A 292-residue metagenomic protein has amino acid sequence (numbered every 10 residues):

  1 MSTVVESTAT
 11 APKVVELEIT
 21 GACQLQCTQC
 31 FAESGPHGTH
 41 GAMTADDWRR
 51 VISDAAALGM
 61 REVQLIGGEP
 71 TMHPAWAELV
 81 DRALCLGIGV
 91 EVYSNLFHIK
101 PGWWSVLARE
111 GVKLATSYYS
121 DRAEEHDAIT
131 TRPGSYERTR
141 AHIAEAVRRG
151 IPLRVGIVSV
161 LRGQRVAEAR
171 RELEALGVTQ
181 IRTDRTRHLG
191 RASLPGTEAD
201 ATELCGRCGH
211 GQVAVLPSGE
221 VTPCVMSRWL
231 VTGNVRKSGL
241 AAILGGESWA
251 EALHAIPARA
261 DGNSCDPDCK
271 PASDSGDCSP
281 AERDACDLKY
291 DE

Functional and structural regions predicted by a protein language model:
M1-A11, V225-E292: Flexible mid-to-C-terminal extensions adjoining Fe-S/redox cofactors in radical SAM and related proteins
M1-S105, R109-E110: Conserved alpha-helical substructure of the radical SAM core
E16, T20-C23, E198-A201, P217 (+1 more regions): Residue-level signal for mature regions of secreted extracellular proteins and peptides
C23, C27-C30, C205-C208, C224 (+3 more regions): Short cysteine clusters
T39, V155, A252-L253: Short, hydrophobic secondary-structure boundary micro-motifs
D54-A57, R82-C85, E172-A175, S227 (+1 more regions): Residues within well-ordered alpha-helical secondary structure of globular protein domains
S105-S238, A242-I243: Radical SAM enzyme [4Fe-4S]-AdoMet core and its adjacent flexible, acidic and glycine-rich loops/tails across
